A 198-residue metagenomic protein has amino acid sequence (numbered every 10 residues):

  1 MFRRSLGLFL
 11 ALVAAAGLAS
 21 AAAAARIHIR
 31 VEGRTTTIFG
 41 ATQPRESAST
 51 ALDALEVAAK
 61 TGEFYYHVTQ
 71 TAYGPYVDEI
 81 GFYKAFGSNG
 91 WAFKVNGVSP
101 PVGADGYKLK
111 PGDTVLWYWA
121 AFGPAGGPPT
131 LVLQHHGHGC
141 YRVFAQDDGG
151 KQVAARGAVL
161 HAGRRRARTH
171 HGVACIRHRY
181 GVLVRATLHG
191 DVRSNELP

Functional and structural regions predicted by a protein language model:
M1-F9: Bacterial N-terminal signal peptides that target proteins for export
F2, A21-P198: Ubiquitin-like/PB1-type beta-grasp interaction modules and other compact soluble beta-rich domains
F9-G17: Bacterial N-terminal signal peptides
